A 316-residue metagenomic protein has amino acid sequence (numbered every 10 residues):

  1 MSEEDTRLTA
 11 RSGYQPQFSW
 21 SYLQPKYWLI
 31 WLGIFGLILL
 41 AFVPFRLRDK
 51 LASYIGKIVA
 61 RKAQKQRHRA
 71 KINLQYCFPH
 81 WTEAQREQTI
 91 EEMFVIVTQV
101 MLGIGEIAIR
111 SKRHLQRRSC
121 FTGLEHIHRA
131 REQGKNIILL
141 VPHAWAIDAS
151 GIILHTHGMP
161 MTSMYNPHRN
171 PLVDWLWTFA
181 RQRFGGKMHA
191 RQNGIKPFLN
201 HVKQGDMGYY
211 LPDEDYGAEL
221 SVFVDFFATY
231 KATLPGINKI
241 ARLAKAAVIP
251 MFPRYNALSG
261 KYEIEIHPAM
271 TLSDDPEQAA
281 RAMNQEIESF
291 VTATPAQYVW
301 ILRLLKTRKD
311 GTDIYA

Functional and structural regions predicted by a protein language model:
S2-L8, Y14-Q17, Q24, Q88 (+3 more regions): Non-catalytic C-terminal accessory region of glycerolipid acyltransferases and related lyso-lipid remodeling enzymes
S2-V141, D174-L176, G185: Membrane-anchoring hydrophobic helices of lipid-metabolizing enzymes
F35, R69, E125, A149 (+4 more regions): Short Gly/charged-rich anion-binding patches and loops
Q99, Q133-Q192, A218-D225, T229 (+1 more regions): Catalytic core of membrane glycerolipid acyltransferases/transacylases, capturing the structured, soluble-facing
C120, H189, H267: General small-molecule cofactor/ligand-binding pocket signal
